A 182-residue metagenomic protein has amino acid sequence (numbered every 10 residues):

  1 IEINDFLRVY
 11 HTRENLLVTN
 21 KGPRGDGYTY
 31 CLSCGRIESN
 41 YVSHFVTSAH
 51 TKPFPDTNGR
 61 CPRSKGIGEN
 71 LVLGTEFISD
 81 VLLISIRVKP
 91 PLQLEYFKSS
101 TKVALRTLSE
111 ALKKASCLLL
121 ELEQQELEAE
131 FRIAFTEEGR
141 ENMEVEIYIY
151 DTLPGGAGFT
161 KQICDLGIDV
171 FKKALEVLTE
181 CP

Functional and structural regions predicted by a protein language model:
I1-P182: Extended, highly charged accessory segments
